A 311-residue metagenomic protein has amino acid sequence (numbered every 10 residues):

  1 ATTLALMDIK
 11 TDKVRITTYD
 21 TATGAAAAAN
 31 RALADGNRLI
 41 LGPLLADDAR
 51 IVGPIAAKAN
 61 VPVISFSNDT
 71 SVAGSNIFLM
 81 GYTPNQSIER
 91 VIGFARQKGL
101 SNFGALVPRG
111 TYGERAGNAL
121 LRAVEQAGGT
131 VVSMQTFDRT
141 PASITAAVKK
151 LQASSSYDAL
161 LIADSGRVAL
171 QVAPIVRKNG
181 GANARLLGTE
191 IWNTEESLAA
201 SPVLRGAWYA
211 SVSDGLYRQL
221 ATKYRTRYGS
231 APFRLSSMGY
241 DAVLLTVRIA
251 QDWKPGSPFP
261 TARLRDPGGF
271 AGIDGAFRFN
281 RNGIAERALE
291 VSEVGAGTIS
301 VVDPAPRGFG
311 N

Functional and structural regions predicted by a protein language model:
A1-N311: Extracytosolic ligand-binding ectodomains
